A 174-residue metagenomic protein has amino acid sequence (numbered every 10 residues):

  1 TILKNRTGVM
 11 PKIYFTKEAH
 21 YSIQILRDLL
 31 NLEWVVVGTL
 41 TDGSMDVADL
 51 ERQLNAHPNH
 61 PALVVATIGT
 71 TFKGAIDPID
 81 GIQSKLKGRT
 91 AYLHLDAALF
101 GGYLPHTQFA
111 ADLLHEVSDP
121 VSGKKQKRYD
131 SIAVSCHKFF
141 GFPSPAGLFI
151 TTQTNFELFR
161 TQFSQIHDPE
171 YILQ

Functional and structural regions predicted by a protein language model:
T1-A62, D80: PLP-dependent aspartate aminotransferase-fold enzymes
Y14, L63-T67, A133, L148-I150: Structural motif
A19, T70-F72, L99-G101, K138: Active-site-proximal loop/turn and secondary-structure-junction residues that shape catalytic pockets, frequently
I23-I25, V36, K73-G74, G102-L104 (+3 more regions): Short helix/loop capping segments that flank catalytic or ligand/cofactor-binding pockets
D28-L32, I79-I82, T107-E116, G147-I150: Short secondary-structure boundary/capping segments
V47-H94: Active-site phosphate-binding strand-loop segment of PLP-dependent enzymes
A75-A111, K124-K127: Catalytic PLP-binding core of fold-type I/II PLP enzymes
H115-Q174: Active-site C-terminal subdomain of aminotransferase-like
